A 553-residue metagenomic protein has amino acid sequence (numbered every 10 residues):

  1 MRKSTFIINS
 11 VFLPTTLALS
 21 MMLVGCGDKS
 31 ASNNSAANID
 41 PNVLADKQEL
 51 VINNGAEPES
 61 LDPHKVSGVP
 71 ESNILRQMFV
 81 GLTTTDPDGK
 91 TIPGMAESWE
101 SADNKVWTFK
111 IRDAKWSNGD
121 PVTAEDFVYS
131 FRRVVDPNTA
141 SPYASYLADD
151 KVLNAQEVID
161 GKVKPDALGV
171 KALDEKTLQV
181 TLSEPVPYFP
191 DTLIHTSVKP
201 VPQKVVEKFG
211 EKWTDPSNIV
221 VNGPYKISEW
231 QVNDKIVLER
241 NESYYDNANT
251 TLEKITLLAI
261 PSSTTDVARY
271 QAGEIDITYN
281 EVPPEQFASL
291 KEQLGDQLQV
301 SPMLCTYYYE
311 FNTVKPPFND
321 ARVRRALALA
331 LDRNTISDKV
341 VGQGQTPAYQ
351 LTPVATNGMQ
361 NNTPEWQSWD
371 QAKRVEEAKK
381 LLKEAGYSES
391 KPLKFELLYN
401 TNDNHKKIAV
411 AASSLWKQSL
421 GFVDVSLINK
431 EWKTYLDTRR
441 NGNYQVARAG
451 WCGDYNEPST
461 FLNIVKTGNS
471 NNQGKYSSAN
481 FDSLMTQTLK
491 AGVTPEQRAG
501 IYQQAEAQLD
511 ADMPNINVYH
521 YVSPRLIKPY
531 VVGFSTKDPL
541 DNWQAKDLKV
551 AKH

Functional and structural regions predicted by a protein language model:
N53-D103, V220-V221: N-terminal lobe/hinge region of extracytoplasmic solute-binding protein
K90, Q156, G161-K164, K171 (+3 more regions): Gly/Pro-rich hinge or "lid" segments in bacterial periplasmic/extracellular proteins
E97-Y146, Q179, R269, P317: Aromatic- and charge-enriched surface segment that lines or borders ligand/interaction sites
W213, S243-A288: Ligand-site clamp/hinge motif
V232, V375, K379-G453, G468 (+2 more regions): Ligand/substrate-recognition segments at binding pockets and active sites
T346-E384, N402-K407: Structural transition elements
Q371-A372, F422-R440, T460-P529, K552-H553: Extracytoplasmic/peripheral linker and loop segments enriched in polar/acidic and small residues with frequent Thr/Pro
R525-H553: Long beta-strand-rich cores associated with HINT superfamily self-processing modules
